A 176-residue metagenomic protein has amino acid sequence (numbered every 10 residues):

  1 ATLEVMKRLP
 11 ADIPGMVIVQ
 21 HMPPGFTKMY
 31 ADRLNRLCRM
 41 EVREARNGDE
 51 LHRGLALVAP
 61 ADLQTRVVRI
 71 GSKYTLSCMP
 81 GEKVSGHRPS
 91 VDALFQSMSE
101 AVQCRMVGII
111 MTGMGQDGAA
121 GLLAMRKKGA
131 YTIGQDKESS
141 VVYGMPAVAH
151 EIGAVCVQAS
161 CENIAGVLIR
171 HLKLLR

Functional and structural regions predicted by a protein language model:
A1-R176: Conserved acid/base catalytic micro-environments in cytosolic active-site loops
